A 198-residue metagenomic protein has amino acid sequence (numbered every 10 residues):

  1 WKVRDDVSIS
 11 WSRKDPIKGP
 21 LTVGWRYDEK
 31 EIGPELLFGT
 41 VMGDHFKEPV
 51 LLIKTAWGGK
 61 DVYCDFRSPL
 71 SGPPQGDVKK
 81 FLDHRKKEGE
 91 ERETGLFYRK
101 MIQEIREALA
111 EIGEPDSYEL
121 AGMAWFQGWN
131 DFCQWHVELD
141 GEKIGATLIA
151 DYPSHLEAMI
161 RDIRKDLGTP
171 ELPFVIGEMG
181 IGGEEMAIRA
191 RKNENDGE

Functional and structural regions predicted by a protein language model:
W1-E198: Cell-envelope and extracellular/periplasmic
